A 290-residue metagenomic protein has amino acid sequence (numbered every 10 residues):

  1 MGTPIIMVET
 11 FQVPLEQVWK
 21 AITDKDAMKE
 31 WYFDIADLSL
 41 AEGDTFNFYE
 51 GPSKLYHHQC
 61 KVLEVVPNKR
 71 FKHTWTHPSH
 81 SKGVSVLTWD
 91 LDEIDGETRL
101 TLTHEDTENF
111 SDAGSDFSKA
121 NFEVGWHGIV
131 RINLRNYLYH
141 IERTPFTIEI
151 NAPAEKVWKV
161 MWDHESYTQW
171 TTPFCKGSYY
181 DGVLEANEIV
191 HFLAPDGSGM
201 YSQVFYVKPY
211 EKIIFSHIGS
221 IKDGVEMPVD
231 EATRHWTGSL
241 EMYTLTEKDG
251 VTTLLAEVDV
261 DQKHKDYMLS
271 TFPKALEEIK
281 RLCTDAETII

Functional and structural regions predicted by a protein language model:
M1-D37, I141-Y179: Hydrophobic ligand-binding cavity/cleft-lining segments
I6-Q12, S39, N47-Y49, K61 (+5 more regions): Generic structural detector for well-ordered beta-strands
E16, F48, H57, D95 (+6 more regions): Charge-dense, helix-prone N-terminal extensions
V18-W19, M28, F46, V62 (+12 more regions): Hydrophobic pocket/interface hotspot
D34-D44, K54, C175-E188: A solvent-exposed, acidic/Ser-Thr-rich amphipathic alpha-helical stretch
D37, L55-R99, E105-E108, S198-D249: Hydrophobic-ligand binding "helix-grip"
D44-S53, N187-P195, V229-E231: Short aromatic-glycine motifs in intrinsically disordered, low-complexity regions
D106-E142, R234-T237, D259-I290: A conserved amphipathic terminal alpha-helix motif
